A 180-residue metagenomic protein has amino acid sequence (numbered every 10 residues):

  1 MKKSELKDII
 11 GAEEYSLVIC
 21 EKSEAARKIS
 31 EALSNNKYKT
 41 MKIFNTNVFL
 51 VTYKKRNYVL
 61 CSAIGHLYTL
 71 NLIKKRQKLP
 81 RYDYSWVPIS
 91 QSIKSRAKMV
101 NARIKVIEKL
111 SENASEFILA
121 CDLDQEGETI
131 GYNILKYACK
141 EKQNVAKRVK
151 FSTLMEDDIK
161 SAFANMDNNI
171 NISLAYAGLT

Functional and structural regions predicted by a protein language model:
M1-T180: Intrinsically disordered, low-complexity regulatory segments
